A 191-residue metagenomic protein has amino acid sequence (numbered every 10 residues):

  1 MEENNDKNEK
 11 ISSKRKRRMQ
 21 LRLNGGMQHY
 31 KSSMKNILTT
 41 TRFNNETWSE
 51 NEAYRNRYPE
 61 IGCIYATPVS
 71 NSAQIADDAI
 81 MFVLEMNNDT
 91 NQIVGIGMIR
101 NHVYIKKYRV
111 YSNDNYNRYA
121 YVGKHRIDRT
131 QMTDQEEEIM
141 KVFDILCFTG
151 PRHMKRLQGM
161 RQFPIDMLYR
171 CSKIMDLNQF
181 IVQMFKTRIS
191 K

Functional and structural regions predicted by a protein language model:
E2-I75, R170-K191: Compositionally biased, charged N-terminal/linker segments
K35-L38, A79-F82, I96: Beta-sheet entry/capping signal
R42-N44, L84, R100: Structured loops at beta-to-helix junctions and adjacent beta-edge loops in soluble globular domains
N56, E60, Q92, M98-R100: General N-terminal targeting signals
N71-E85: Short coil-to-beta transition motif at edge beta-strands of beta-rich domains
A76, N91-V94: Short glycine/proline-enriched turns and hinge-like loops at secondary-structure junctions
E85-N91: Short, charged beta-turn/beta-strand-edge "cap" motif at the junction between a beta-strand and an adjacent loop
V94-C171: Aromatic- and Lys/Arg-enriched surface recognition patch
